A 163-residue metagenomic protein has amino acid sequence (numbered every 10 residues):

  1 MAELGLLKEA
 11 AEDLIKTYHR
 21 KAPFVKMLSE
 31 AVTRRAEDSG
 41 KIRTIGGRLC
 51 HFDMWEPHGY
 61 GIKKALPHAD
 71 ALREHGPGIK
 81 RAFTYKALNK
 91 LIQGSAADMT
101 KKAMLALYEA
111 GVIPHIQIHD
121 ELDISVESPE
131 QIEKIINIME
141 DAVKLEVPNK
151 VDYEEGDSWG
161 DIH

Functional and structural regions predicted by a protein language model:
M1-H163: Conserved catalytic core of nucleotide polymerization and phosphodiester-bond processing enzymes
